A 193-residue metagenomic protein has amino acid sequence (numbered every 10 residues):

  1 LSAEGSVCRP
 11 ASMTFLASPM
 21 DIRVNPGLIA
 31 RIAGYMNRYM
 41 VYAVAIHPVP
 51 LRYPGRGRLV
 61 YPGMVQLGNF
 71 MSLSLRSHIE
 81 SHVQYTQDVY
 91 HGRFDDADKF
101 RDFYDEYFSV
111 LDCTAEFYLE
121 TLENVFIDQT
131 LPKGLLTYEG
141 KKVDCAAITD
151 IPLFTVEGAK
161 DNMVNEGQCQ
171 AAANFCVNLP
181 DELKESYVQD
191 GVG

Functional and structural regions predicted by a protein language model:
S2-E116: Alpha/beta-hydrolase-fold enzymes
V7-C8, C145-D150, C176-D181: Short, conserved loop/helix-junction motifs that constitute active-site signature segments in enzyme catalytic cores
A97-F103, I151-P152, Q189-D190: Short acidic (Asp/Glu) and glycine-rich catalytic loops that position anionic groups and cofactors
L122-E123: C-terminal structured domain segments across diverse proteins
F126-C145: Active-site nucleophile elbow and catalytic-triad environment of alpha/beta-hydrolase enzymes
I148-D150, F154-E157, D161: Short beta-strand/loop motif that positions the catalytic acidic residue of the alpha/beta-hydrolase fold
A159, S186-G193: Histidine-bearing beta->alpha loop at or near hydrolase active sites
N162-A171: Conserved alpha/beta-hydrolase "acid-adjacent" motif
